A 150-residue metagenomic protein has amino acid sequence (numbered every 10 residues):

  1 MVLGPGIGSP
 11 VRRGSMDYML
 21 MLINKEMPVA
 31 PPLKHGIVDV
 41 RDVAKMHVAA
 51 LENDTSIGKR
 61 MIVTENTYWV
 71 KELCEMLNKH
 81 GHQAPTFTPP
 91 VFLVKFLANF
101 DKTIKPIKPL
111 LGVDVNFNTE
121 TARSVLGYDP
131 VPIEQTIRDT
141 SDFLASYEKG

Functional and structural regions predicted by a protein language model:
V2, G8-S9, M16-V38, D42: A conserved pocket-lining segment of Rossmann-fold NAD(P)-dependent short-chain dehydrogenase/reductase
G4, A30-L33, M61-Y68, N78 (+1 more regions): Glycine-rich Rossmann NAD(P)(H)-binding loop
P5-D17, A50-M61: Glycine/proline-rich active-site loop of Rossmann-fold NAD(P)-dependent oxidoreductases
G36, F87, V115: Residues that recognize and position ribonucleotide moieties
V38-R41, Y68, V131: Residue-level signal for the nucleotide or nucleotide-sugar donor/cofactor binding architecture
D42, E72, T121: Ca2+-coordinating acidic residues in Ca2+-binding motifs
M46-K105, I133, I137-G150: Mid/C-terminal beta-alpha module of Rossmann-like enzyme folds, strongest in SDR-family dehydrogenases/epimerases
L97-D129: Conserved C-terminal active-site "lid" loop/helix of NAD(P)H-dependent oxidoreductases that clamps the redox cofactor
